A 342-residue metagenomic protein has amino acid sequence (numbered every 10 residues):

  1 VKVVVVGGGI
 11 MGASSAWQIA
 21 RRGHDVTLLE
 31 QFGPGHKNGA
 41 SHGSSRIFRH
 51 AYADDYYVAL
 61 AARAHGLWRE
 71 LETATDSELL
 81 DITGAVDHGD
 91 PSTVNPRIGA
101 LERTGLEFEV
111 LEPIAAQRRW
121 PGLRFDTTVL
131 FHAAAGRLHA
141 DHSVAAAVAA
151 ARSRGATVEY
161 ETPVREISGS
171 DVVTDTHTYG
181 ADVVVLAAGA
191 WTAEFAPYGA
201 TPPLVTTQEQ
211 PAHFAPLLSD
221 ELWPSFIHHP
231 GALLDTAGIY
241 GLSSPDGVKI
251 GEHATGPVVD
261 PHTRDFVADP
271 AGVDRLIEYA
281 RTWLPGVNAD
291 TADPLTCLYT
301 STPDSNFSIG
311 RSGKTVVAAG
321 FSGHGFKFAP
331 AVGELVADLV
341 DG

Functional and structural regions predicted by a protein language model:
V1-M11: Beta1/beta-strand and adjacent pyrophosphate-binding region of the FAD-binding site in flavoprotein oxidoreductases
V4-V6, Y179-W191, G333: Short hydrophobic core segments
W17-R21, E78-L80, A190-G313: Active-site substrate-recognition segment that forms the wall of the catalytic cavity or substrate channel
R21-A40: Glycine-rich FAD pyrophosphate-binding loop
S45-R119, D126-T128, G238-I239: Dinucleotide-binding Rossmann-like beta1-alpha1 core, especially the glycine-rich loop that anchors the ADP
A53, Y299, T315-A329: Glycine-rich phosphate/pyrophosphate-binding beta-alpha loops
A59-L60, D87-V94, F131-A149, V267-G272: Short beta-strand to alpha-helix junction loop
F131-G169, T174-D175, Y179-D182: Helical element adjacent to the flavin cofactor pocket in flavoenzyme catalytic cores
